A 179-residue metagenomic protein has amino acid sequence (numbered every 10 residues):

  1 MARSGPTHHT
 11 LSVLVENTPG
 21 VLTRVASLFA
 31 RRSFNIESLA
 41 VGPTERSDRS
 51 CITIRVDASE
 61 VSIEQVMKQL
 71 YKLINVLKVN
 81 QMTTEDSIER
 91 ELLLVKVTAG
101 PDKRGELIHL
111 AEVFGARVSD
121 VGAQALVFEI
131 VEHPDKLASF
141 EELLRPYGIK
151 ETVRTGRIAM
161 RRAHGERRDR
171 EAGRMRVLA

Functional and structural regions predicted by a protein language model:
M1-C51, R55-A179: Long, contiguous binding/interaction regions
